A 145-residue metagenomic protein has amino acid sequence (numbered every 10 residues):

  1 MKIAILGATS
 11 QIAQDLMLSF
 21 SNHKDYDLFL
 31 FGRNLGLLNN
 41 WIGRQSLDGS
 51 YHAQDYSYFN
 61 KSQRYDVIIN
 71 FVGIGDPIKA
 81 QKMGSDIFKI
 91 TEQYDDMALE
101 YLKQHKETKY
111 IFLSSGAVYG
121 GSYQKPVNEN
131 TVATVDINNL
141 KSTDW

Functional and structural regions predicted by a protein language model:
K2, D66-V67, K109: Structural motif
I3-H23: N-terminal Rossmann NAD(P)H-binding glycine-rich loop of SDR-like oxidoreductase domains
D27-F29: Short beta-strand element of Class I
F31-L35: N-terminal Rossmann-fold cofactor-binding loop
L37-D48: Short, conserved SAM-binding/catalytic segment of Class I S-adenosyl-L-methionine-dependent methyltransferases
W41, I78-D86, G121-K125: Conserved catalytic-core motifs of eukaryotic protein kinase domains, centered on the activation segment
S50-E92: NAD(P)H-binding glycine-rich loop region in Rossmannoid oxidoreductase-like domains and their noncatalytic homologs
D96-L140: Conserved Rossmann-fold NAD(P)-dependent oxidoreductase catalytic core, especially the SDR/UDP-sugar
